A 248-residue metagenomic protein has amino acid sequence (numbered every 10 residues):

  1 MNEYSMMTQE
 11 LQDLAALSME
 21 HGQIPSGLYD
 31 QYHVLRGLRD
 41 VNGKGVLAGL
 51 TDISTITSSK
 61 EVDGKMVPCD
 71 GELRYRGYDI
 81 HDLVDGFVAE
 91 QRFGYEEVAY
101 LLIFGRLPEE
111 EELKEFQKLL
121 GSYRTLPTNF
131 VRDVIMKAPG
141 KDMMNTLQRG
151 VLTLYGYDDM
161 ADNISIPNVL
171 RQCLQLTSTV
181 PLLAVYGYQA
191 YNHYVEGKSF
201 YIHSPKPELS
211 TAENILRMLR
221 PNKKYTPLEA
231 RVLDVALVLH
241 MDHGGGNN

Functional and structural regions predicted by a protein language model:
N2-N248: Hydrophobic alpha-helical bundle cores within soluble ligand-binding/oligomerization subdomains
